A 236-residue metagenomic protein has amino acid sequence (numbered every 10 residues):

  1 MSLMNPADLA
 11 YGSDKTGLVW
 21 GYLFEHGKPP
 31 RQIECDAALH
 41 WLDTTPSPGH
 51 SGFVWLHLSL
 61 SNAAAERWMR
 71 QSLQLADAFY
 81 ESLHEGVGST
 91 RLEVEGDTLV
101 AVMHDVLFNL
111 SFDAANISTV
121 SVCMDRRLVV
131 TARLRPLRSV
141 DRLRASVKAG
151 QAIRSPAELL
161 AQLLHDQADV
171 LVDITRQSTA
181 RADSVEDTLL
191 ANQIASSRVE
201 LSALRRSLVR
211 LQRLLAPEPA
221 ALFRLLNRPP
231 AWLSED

Functional and structural regions predicted by a protein language model:
M1-S234: Peripheral, non-transmembrane regulatory/ligand-interaction domains of membrane transport proteins
